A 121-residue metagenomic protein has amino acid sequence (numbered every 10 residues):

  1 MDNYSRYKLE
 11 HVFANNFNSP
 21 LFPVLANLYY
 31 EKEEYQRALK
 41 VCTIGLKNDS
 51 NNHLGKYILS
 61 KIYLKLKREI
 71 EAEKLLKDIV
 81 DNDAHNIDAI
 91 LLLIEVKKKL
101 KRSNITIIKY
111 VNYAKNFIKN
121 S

Functional and structural regions predicted by a protein language model:
D2, Y35, E69, S103-N104: TPR-repeat structural position
F13-A14, T43-K47, L64, K77-D81 (+1 more regions): Conserved structural position within tetratricopeptide repeats
N16-F17, S50, A84, I118-K119: Short coil turns that delineate tetratricopeptide repeat
K32, L66, L100-K101: Structural motif corresponding to the intra-repeat A-B loop/turn of tetratricopeptide repeats
A38, A72, T106-I107: Single-residue signature of alpha-solenoid repeat helices
